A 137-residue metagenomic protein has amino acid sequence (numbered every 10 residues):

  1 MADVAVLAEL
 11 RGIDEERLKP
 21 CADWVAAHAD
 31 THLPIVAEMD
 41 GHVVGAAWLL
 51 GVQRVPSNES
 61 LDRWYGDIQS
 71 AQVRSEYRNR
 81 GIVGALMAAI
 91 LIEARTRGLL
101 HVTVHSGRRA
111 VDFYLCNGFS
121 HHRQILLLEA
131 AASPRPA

Functional and structural regions predicted by a protein language model:
M1-E9: A short beta-loop-alpha structural element at the N-terminal edge of CoA-dependent acyl/N-acetyltransferase catalytic
D14-E38, W48, R54-V55: Active-site rim helix/loop that mediates acceptor-substrate recognition in acyltransferases
H32, R63, I68, H121-R123: Short coil/loop residues immediately preceding or within conserved phosphate-binding loops of NTP-utilizing enzyme
V36, H42-G51, D67, Q72: Conserved beta-strand in the GNAT
Q53-I68, R78: A conserved beta-turn-beta hairpin within the catalytic core of GNAT-like acetyltransferases that forms part
V73, N79-I92, C116: Conserved acetyl-CoA-binding loop-helix of GNAT-fold acetyltransferases
G84, T96, L100-H101, G107-A130: Conserved active-site alpha-helix within GNAT-family acetyltransferase domains
